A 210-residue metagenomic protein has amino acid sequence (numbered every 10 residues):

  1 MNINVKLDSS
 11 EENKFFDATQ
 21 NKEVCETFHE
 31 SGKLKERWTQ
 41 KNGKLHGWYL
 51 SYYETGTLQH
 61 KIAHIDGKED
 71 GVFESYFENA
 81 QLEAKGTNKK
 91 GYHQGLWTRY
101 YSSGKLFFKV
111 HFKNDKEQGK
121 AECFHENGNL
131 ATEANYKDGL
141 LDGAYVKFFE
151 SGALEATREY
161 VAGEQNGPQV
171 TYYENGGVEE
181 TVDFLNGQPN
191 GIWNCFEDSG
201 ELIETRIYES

Functional and structural regions predicted by a protein language model:
M1-S210: Glycine/tyrosine- and acidic-biased, solvent-exposed loop/turn segments at the edges of beta-strands
